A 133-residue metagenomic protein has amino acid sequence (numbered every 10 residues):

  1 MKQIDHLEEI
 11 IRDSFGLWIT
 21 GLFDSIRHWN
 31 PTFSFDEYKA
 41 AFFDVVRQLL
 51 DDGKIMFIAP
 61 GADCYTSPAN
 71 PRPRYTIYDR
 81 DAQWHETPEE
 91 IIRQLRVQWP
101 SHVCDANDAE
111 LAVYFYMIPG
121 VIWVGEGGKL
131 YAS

Functional and structural regions predicted by a protein language model:
M1-A40, A59, A82, T87: Short amphipathic alpha-helical interface segments
L7, L17, L22, L49-L50 (+4 more regions): Generic detector of leucine side chains in alpha-helical contexts
I26, N30-F33, G53, L95-H102: Short, flexible helical or helix-coil boundary motifs
F43-R47: Short, hydrophobic-biased segments on the C-terminal half of alpha helices that form "recognition helices"
L50-A62: A short, conserved structural fragment
C64-S133: Short, amphipathic alpha-helical interaction segments positioned at domain boundaries
